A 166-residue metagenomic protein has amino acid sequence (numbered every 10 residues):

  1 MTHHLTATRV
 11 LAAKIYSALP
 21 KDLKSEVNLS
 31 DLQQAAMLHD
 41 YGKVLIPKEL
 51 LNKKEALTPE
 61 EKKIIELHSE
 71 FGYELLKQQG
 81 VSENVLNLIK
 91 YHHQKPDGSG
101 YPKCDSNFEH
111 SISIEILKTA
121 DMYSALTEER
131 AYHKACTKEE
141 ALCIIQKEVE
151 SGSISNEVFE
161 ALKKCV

Functional and structural regions predicted by a protein language model:
M1-V166: Histidine- and acidic-residue-rich, metal-dependent catalytic cores
